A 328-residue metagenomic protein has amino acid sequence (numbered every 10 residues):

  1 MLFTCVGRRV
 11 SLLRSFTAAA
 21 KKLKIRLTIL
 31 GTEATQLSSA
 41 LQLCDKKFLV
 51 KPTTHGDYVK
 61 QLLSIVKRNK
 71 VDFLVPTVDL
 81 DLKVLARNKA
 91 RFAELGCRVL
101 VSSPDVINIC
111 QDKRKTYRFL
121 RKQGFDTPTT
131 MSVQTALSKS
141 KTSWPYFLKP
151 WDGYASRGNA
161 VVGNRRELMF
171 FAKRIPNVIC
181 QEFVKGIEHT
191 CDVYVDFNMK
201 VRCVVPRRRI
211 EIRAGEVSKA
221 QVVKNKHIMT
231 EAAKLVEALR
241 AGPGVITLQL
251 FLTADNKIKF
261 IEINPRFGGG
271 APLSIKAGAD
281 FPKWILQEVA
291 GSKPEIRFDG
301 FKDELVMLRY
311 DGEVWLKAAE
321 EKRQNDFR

Functional and structural regions predicted by a protein language model:
M1-L100: ATP-binding N-terminal substructure of ATP-dependent carboxylate-amine bond-forming enzymes
L2-F3, F73-P76, T129, I179-Q181 (+1 more regions): Short catalytic-loop micro-motif centered on adjacent basic/acidic residues
V106-K185, V195-K200, K226-T230: Active-site nucleotide/adenylate-binding loops and adjacent lid/helix of ATP-dependent enzymes
V162-R166, Q181-A241, V245, L252 (+3 more regions): ATP-dependent carboxylate/phosphate-activation module, predominantly the ATP-grasp catalytic core and closely related
N256-I258: Conserved protein kinase catalytic/activation segment
K283-R328: Peripheral (often C-terminal) accessory segments that flank ATP-dependent C-N-forming ligase machineries
